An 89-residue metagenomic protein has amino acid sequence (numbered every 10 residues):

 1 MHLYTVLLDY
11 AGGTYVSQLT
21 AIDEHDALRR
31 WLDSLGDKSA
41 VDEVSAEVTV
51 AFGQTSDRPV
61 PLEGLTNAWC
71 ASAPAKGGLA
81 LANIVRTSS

Functional and structural regions predicted by a protein language model:
M1-T14: Short aromatic-glycine-(Arg/Gly/Cys) micro-motifs in beta-strand/loop hairpins
G13-D23: A short, exposed loop/beta-hairpin motif centered on an aromatic-Gly-Thr core
I22-A40: A short, charged, amphipathic alpha-helix used as a generic interaction element across diverse proteins
D37-S89: Short, mixed-charge low-complexity intrinsically disordered segments
